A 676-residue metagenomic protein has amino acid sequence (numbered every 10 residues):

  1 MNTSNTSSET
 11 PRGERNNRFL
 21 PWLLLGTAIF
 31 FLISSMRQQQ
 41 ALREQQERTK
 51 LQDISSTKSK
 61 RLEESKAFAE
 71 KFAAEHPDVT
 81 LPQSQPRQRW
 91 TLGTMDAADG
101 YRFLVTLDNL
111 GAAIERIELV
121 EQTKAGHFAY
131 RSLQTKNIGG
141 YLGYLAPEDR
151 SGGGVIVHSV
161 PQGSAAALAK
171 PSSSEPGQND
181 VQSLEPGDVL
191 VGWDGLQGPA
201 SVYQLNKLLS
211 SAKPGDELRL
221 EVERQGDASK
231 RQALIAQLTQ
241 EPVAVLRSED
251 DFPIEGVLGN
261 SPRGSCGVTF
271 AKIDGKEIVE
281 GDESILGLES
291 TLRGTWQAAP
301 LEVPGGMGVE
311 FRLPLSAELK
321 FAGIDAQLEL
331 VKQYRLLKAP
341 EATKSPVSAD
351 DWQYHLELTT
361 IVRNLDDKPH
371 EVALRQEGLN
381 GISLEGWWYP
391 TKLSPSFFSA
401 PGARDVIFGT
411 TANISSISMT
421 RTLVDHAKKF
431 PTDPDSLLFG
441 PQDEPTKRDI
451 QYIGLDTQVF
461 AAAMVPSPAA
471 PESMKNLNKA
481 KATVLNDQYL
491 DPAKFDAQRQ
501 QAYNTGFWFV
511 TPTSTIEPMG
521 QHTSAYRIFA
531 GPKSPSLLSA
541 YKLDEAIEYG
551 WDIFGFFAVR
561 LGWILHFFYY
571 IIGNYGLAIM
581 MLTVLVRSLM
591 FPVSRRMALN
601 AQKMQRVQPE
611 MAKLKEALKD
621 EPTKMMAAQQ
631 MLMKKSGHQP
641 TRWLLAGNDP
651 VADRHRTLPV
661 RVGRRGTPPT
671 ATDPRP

Functional and structural regions predicted by a protein language model:
M1-I579, T583-V584, S588: Membrane-protein biogenesis/insertion across secretory and organellar systems
N2-F19, I54-K58, V191-G192, D350 (+5 more regions): Membrane-interface amphipathic helices and adjacent TM-edge segments
Q39-Q46, R595, L599, K603 (+2 more regions): Transmembrane helix-loop junctions in multipass membrane proteins, especially transporters and channels
E371, P640, T667-T670: Acidic/polar loop patches that form or flank catalytic/metal-binding clefts of enzymes that bind anionic ligands
F529-G531, G647, L658: Generic beta-strand/beta-sheet core signal
L658-R675: Long, His/Glu/Asp-enriched segments that create or flank divalent metal/ion-associated functional microenvironments
